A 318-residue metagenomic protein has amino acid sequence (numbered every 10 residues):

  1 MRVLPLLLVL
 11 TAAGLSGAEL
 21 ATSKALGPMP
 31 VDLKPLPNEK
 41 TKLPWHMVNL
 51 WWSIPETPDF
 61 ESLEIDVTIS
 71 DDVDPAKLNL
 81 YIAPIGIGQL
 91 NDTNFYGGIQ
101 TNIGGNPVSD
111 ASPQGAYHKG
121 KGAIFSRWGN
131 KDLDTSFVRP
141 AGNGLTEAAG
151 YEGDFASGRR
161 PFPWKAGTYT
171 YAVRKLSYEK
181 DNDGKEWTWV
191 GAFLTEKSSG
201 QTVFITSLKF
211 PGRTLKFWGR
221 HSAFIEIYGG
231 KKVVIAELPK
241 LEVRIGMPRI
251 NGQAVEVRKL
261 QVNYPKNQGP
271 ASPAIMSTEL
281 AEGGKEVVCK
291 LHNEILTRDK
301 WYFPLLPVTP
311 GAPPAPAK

Functional and structural regions predicted by a protein language model:
V3-A12: Sec-dependent N-terminal signal peptides
S16-A18, S23: Boundary at the C-terminal end of the N-terminal hydrophobic targeting segment
K24-K34, G269-K318: Mixed-charge, low-complexity intrinsically disordered regions
M29-P140, T297-A315: Secretory/extracellular carbohydrate-interaction modules and structurally similar beta-sandwich "look-alikes"
V67-D71, G129, K175-S177, E196 (+1 more regions): Short beta-strand segments enriched in hydrophobic/aromatic residues within well-folded beta-rich domains
L145-T168: Short, aromatic/His-centered strand-loop micro-motif at the edge of beta-sheets
K165-V190: Localized edge beta-strand/strand-to-loop motifs within extracellular or lumenal beta-rich domains
D183-V288, E294: Aromatic sugar-binding interfaces of carbohydrate-active proteins
